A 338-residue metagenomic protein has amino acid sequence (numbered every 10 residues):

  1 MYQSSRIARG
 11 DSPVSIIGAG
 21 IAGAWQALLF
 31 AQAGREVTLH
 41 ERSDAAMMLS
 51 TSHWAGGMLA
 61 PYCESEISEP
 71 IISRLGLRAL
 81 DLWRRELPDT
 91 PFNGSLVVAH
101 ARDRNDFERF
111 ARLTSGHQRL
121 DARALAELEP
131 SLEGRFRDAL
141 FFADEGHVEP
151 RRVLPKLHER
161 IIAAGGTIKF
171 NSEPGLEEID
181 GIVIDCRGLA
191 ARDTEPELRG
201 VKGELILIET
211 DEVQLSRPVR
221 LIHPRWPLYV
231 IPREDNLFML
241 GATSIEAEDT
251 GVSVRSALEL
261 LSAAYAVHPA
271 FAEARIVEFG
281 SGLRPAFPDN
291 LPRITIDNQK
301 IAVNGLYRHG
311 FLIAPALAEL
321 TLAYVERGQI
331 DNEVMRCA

Functional and structural regions predicted by a protein language model:
V14-T38: N-terminal Rossmann-like FAD-binding beta1-loop-alpha1 element of flavoenzymes
I17, I179-L189, A318: Short hydrophobic core segments
L28-A33, L59, D89-P91, L189-N298: Active-site substrate-recognition segment that forms the wall of the catalytic cavity or substrate channel
Q32-T51: Glycine-rich FAD pyrophosphate-binding loop
G56-L128: Dinucleotide-binding Rossmann-like beta1-alpha1 core, especially the glycine-rich loop that anchors the ADP
I67-L77, V98-D103, L140-K156, G251-R255: Short beta-strand to alpha-helix junction loop
L140-G175, C186: Helical element adjacent to the flavin cofactor pocket in flavoenzyme catalytic cores
A274-A338: C-terminal catalytic lobe of FAD-dependent flavoproteins
